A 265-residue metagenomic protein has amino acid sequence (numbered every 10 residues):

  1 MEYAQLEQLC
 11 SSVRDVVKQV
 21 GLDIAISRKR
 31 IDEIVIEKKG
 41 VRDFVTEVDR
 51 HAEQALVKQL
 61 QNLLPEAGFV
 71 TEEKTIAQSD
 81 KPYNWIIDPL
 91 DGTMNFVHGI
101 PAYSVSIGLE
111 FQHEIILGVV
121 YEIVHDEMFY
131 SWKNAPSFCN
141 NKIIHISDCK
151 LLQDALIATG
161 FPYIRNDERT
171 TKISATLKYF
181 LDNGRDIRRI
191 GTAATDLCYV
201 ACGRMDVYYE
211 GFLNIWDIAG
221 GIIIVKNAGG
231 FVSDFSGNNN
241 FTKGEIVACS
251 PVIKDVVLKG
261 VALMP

Functional and structural regions predicted by a protein language model:
M1-L90, N239, V252: N-terminal subdomain of lithium-sensitive/metallo-dependent phosphomonoesterases centered on the IMPase/IPPase/PAP
V13, V17-V20, S137, G221 (+1 more regions): Small-residue (primarily alanine) positions within well-ordered alpha-helices, especially packing/interaction faces
I24, D49, L60, T93 (+6 more regions): Residue-level signal for inorganic ion chemistry
R50, Q54, E73, P89-G92 (+6 more regions): Generic detector of well-ordered alpha-helical packing
S79-F138: DPxDG-like acidic metal-binding loop motif
E110-E114, V124, K133-P136, K142 (+3 more regions): Short loop segments at secondary-structure junctions
H145-P265: An extended, acidic
